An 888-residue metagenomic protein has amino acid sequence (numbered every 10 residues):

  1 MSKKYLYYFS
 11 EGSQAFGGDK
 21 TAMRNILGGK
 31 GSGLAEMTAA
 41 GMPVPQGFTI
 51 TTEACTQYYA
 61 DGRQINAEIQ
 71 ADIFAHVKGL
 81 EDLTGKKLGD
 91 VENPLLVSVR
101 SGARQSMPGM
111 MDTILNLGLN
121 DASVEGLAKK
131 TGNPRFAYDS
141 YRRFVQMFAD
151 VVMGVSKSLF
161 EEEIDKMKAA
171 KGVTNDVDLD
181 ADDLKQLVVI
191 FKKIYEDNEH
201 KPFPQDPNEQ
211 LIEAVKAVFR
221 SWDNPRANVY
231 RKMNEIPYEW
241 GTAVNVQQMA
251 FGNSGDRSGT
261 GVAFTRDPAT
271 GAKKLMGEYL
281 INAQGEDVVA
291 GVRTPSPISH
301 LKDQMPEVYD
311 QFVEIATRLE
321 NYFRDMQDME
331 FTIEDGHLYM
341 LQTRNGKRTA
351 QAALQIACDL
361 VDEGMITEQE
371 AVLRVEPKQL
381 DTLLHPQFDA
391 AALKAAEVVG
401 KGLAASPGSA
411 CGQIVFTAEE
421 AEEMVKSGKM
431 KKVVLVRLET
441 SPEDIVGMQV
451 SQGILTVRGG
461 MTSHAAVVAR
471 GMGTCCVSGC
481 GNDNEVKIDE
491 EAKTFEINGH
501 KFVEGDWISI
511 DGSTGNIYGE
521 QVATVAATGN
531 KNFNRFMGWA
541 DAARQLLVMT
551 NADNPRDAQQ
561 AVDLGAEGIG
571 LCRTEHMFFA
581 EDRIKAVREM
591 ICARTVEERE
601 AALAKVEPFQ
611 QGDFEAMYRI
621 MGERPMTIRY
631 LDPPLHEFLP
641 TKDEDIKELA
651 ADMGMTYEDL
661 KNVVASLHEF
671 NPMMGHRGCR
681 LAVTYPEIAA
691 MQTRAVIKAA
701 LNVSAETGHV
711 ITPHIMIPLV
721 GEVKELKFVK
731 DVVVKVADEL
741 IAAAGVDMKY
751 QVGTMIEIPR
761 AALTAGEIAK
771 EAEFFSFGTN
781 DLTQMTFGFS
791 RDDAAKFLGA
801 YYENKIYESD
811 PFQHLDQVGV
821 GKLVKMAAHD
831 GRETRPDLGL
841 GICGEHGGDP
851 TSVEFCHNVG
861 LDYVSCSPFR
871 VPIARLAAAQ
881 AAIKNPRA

Functional and structural regions predicted by a protein language model:
M1-A396, M430-V434, S441-V446, Q452 (+9 more regions): Nucleotide/phosphate-binding sheet-loop regions of phosphoryl- and nucleotidyl-transfer enzymes
F48, V457-G459, S478-N482, C572 (+2 more regions): Short beta->alpha connector loops at strand-helix junctions that form conserved, small/polar/Pro-enriched
R100, G529-N532, W539-A888: Conserved alpha/beta-domain cores
R318, A492-N498: Short alpha-helix capping/helix-loop boundary micro-motifs
M365-V450, N516-V522, F533, M537-D541 (+1 more regions): Protease-associated
Q452-R458, C476, G841: A short, small-residue-rich loop immediately preceding and capping a beta-strand
M472-T474: Residues forming the flavin
